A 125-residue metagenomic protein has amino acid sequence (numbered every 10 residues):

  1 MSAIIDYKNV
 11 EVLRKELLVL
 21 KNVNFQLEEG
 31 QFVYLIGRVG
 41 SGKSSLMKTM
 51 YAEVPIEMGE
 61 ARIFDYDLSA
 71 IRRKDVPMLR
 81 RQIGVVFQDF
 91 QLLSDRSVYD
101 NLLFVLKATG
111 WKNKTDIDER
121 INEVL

Functional and structural regions predicted by a protein language model:
I36-R38: The feature captures the beta-strand-to-loop junction immediately N-terminal to the Walker
Y51: Helix-to-loop junction immediately C-terminal to a conserved catalytic motif
G59-D67: Conserved ABC transporter NBD signature motif
Y66-D67, T115-L125: Conserved ABC ATPase "signature" region
L68-G84: ABC ATPase NBD coupling module
D95-F104: Short coil-to-helix segment of the ABC ATPase nucleotide-binding domain corresponding to the Q-loop/switch region
L103-D116: ABC-type ATPase nucleotide-binding domains, specifically the catalytic core motifs of the NBD
